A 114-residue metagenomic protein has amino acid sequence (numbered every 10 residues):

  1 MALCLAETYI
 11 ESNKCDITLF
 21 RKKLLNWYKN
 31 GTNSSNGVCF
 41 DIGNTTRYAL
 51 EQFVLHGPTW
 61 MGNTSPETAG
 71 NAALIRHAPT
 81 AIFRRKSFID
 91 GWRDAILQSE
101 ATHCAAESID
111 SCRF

Functional and structural regions predicted by a protein language model:
M1-F114: Structured, active/binding-site neighborhoods that engage oxygen-rich ligands
